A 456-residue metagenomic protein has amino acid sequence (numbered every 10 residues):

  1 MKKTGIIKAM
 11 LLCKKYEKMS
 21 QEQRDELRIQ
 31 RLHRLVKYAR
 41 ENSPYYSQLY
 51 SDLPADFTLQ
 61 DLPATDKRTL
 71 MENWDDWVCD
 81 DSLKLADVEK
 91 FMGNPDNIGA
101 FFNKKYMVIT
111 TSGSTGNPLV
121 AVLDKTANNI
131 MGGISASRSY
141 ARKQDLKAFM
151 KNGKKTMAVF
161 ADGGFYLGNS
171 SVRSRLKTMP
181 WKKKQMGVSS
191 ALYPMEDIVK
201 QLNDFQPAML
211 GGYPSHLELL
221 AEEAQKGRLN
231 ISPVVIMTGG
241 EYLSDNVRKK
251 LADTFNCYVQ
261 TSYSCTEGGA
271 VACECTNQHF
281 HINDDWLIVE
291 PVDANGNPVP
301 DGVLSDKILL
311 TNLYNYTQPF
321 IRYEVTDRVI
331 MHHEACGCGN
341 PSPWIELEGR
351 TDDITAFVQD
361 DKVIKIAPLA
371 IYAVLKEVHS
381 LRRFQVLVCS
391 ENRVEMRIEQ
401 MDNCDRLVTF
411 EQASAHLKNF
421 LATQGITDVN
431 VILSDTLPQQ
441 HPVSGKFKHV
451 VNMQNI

Functional and structural regions predicted by a protein language model:
M1-T110, N117-S137, Q144-K151, D204-G211 (+4 more regions): Nucleotide 5′-phosphate-binding alpha/beta core
A39, T111, T156, L210 (+7 more regions): Residue-level signal for inorganic ion chemistry
T126-S135, K155-H216: AMP-binding/adenylate-forming
R175, R228-L229, N277-H281: Short, hinge-like loop/turn segments at secondary-structure boundaries
S190-Y193, D197, P207-R248, Q260-E267: Adenylate-forming
L210, Y314-T317, I321-Q424: AMP-binding/adenylate-forming catalytic core of the ANL superfamily
V234, L243-A335: Conserved AMP-binding/adenylate-forming
